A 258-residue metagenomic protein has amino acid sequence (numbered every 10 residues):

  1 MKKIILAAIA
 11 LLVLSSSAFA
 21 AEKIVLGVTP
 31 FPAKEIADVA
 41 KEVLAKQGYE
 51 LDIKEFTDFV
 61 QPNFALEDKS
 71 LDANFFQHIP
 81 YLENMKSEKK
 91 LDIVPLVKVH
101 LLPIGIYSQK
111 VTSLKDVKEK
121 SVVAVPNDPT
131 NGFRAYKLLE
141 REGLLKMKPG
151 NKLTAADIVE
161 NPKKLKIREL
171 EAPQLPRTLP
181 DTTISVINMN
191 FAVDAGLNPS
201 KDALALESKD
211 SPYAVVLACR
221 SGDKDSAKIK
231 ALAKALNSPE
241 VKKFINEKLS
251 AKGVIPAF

Functional and structural regions predicted by a protein language model:
S16-A20: Sec/Tat signal peptide C-region and signal peptidase I cleavage site
A21-F31, Y49-E55, V122-V123: Short, well-ordered beta-strand elements
I53-F64, N151-R177: Short helix-initiation/N-cap motifs at beta->coil->alpha
E55-F59, K69, A73-E83, E171-A172 (+2 more regions): Beta->alpha turn/N-cap motifs
N84-L96, V111, D181, V186 (+1 more regions): Ligand-binding "clamshell"
L96-L145, K242: A conserved helix-loop-strand patch within extracytoplasmic ligand-binding domains of the periplasmic binding
P103-L114, A214-S226: A bilobed periplasmic-binding-protein/Venus flytrap-type ligand-binding module shared by bacterial periplasmic
G132-E140, L236-P256: Periplasmic-binding protein-like
